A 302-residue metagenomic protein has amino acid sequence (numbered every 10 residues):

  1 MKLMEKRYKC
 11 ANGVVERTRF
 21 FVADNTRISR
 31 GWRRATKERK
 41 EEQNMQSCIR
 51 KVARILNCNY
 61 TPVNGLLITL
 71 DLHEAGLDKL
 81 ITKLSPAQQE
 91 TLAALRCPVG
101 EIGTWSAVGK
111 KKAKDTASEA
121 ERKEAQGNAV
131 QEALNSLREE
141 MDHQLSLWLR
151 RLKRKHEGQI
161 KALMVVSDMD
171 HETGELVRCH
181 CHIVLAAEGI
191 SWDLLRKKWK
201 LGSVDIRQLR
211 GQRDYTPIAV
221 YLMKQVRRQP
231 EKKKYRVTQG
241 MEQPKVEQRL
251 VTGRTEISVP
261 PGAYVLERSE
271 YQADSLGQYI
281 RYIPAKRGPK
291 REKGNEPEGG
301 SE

Functional and structural regions predicted by a protein language model:
M1-C179, A187-E302: Right-hand nucleic-acid polymerase module
